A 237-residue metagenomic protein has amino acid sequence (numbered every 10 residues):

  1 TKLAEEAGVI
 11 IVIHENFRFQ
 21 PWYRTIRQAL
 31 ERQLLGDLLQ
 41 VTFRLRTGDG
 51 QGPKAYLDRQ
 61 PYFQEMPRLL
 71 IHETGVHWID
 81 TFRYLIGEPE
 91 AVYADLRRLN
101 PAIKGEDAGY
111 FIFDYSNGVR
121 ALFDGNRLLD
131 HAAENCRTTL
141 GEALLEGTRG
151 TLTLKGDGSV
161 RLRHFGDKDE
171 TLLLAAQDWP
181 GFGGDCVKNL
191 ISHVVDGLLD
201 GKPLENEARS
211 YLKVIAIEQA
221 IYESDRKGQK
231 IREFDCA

Functional and structural regions predicted by a protein language model:
T1-K2, T25: Active-site pre-lysine segment of PLP-dependent enzymes
E6, S116, H193-A237: C-terminal helix-rich "cap/oligomerization" subdomain common to oxidoreductases
A7-V12, F17-I103, G228: Predominantly a Rossmann-like dinucleotide-binding segment in NAD(P)-dependent oxidoreductases
P21, T25-A29, T81, Y110 (+3 more regions): Alpha-helical elements of Rossmann-like donor-binding domains used by nucleotide-donor carbohydrate transfer enzymes
I79-S159, K188-D200, C236-A237: Contiguous beta-strand/loop segments that form the cofactor/metal-binding neighborhood of enzyme cores
T171-G181: C-terminal "lid/loop" region of Rossmann-like NAD(P)-dependent oxidoreductases
W179-I191: Active-site loop of classical SDR/Rossmann-like NAD(P)-dependent oxidoreductases, centered on the catalytic Tyr-X3-Lys
